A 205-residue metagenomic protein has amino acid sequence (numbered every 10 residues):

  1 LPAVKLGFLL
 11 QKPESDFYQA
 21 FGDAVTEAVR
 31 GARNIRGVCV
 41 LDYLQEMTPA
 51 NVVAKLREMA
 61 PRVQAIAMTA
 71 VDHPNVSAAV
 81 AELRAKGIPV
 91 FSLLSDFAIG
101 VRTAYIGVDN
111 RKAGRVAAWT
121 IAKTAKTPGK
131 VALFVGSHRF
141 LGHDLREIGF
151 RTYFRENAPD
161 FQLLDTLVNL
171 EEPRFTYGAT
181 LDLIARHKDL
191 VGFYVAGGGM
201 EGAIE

Functional and structural regions predicted by a protein language model:
P2-G22, T103-A104, K130-H138: Short beta-strand segments enriched in small/hydrophobic residues
D16-R33, A113-A117, L141-F161, F175 (+2 more regions): Short, solvent-exposed amphipathic alpha-helices that sit in or adjacent to ligand/effector-binding or catalytic
V29-V52, K130-L133, R151-R174: Short beta-strand elements in bilobed, periplasmic/extracellular small-molecule ligand-binding domains
L44, V71, S95-F97, G136: Short, ordered loop/turn segments at secondary-structure junctions
A65-R84, F150, V168-E205: Hydrophobic alpha-helical
P74-K112: Flexible loop/hinge segments that line or gate small-molecule binding clefts
Y105-V131, T176-T180: Hydrophobic alpha-helical segments within soluble ligand-binding/sensing domains
